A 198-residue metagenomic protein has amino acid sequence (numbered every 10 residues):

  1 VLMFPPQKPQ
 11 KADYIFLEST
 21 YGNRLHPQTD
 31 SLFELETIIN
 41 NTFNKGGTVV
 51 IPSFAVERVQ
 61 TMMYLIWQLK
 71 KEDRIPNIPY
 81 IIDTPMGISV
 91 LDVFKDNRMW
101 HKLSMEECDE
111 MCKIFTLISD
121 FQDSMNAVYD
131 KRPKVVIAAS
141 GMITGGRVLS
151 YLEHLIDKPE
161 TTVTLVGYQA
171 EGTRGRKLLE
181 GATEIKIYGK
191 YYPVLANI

Functional and structural regions predicted by a protein language model:
V1-T61, L65-R74, P79: His/Asp/Glu-rich metal-coordinating catalytic cores of metallo-dependent phosphodiesterases/hydrolases acting on
L2-Q7, L178-Y188: Pre-active-site segment of Zn-dependent metallo-hydrolases
D13-F16, I81, I137, T162-T164 (+1 more regions): Hydrophobic/aromatic beta-strand patches that form the interior of the parallel beta-sheet core in alpha/beta enzyme
S19, R176, A196: Flexible, active-site-adjacent loop/turn segments at secondary-structure boundaries
I38-N41, S124-A127, G189: Short, flexible, solvent-exposed loop/turn segments with mixed acidic/basic and small polar residues
I75, K131, K158, P193-L195: Short, well-ordered coil/turn elements that cap or connect secondary structure elements
T84-I185: A contiguous, basic/glycine-rich beta-loop/short-helix subdomain that forms a polymer-engagement track
I185-I198: Generic long, charged, amphipathic alpha-helical segments
